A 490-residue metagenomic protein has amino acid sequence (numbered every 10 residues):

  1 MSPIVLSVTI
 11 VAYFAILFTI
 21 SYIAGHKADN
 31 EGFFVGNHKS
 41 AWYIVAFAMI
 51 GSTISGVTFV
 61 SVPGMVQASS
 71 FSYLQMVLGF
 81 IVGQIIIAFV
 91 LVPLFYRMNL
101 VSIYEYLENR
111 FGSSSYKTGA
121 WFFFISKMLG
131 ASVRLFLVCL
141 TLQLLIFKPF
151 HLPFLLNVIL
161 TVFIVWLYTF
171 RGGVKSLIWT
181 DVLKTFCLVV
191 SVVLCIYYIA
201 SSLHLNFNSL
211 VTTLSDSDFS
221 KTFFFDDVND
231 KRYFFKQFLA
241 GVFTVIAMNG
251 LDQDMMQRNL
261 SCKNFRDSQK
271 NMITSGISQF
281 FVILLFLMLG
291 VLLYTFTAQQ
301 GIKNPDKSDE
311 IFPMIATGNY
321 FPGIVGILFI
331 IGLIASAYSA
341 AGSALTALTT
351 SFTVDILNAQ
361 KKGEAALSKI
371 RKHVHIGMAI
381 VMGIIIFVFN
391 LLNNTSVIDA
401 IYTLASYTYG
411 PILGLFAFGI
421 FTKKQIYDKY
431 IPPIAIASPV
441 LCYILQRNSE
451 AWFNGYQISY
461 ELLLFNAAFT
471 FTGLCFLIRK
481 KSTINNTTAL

Functional and structural regions predicted by a protein language model:
M1-L490: Membrane-embedded helix-loop-helix hairpins and adjacent transmembrane boundary segments in multi-pass transporters
